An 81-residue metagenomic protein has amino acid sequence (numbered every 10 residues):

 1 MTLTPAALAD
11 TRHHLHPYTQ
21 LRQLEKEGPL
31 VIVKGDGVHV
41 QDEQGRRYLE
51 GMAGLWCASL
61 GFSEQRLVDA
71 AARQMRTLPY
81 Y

Functional and structural regions predicted by a protein language model:
M1-D36: Active-site-adjacent loop/helix segments that line or gate small-molecule/cofactor pockets in enzymes
L3, R47-Y81: Glycine-rich loop-to-alpha-helix module at the N-terminal edge of alpha/beta enzyme cores
L8-D10, H39-E43, E64-A70: Short hydrophobic/aromatic-rich motifs at helix boundaries and adjacent loops
D10-H14, Q44, R76-T77: A general marker of short, structured functional hotspots
P29-E50: Active-site and channel-lining beta-strand-loop segments that bind or position nucleotide-derived/phosphorylated
